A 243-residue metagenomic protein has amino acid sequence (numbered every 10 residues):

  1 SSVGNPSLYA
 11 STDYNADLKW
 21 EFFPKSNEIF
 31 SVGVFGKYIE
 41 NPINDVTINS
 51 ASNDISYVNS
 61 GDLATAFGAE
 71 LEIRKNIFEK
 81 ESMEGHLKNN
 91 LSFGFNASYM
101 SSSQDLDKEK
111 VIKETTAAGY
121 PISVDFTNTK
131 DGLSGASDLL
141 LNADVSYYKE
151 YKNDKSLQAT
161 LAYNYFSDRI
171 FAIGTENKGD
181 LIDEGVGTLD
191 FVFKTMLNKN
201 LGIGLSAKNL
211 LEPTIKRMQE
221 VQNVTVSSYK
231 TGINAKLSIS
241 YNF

Functional and structural regions predicted by a protein language model:
S1, V46-S56, Q104-S123, G174-L181 (+1 more regions): Flexible, surface-exposed loop regions and adjacent strand-edge segments of Gram-negative outer-membrane beta-barrel
S1-N15, F30, V34-G61, N164-G174 (+2 more regions): Surface-exposed extracellular loop regions of Gram-negative outer-membrane beta-barrel proteins, predominantly
V3, D13-D17, A64-E72, N90-S92 (+3 more regions): Transmembrane beta-barrel architecture of outer-membrane proteins
P6-T12, V58-A66, L87, K130-S137 (+2 more regions): Replace "Gram-negative outer membrane beta-barrel proteins" with "bacterial and organellar outer membrane beta-barrel
T12, F22-S26, Y38, K75-E81 (+6 more regions): Outer-membrane beta-barrel strand-turn architecture
L18-F22, A69-K75, L141-Y147, L161-Y163 (+3 more regions): Residues on the lipid-exposed face of transmembrane beta-strands in outer-membrane beta-barrel proteins
I29, V34-E40, I55-R169: Gram-negative outer-membrane beta-barrel transporters
L91, Y165-I173, K194-F243: C-terminal beta-signal and adjacent terminal beta-strands/loops of Gram-negative outer-membrane beta-barrel proteins
